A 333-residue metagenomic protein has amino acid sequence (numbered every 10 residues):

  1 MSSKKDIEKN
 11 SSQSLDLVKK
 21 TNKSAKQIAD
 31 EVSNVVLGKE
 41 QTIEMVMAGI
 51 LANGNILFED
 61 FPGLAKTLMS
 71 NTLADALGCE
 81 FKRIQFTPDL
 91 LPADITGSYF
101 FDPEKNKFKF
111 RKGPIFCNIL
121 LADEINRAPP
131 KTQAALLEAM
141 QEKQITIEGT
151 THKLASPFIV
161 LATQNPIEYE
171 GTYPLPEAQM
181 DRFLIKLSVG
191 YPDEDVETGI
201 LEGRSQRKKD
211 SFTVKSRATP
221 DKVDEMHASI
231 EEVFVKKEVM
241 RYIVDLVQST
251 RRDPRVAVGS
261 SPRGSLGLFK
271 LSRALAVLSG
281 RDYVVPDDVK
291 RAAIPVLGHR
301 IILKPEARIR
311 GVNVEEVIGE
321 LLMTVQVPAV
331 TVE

Functional and structural regions predicted by a protein language model:
M1-L15, K19, R252-E333: C-terminal engagement/docking regions of AAA+ P-loop ATPases
V18-L64, V244, Q248: Pre-Walker A (pre-P-loop) alpha-helix and adjacent loop at the N terminus of AAA/AAA+ ATPase modules, a conserved
E44-A48, F101-L121: Conserved alpha-helical scaffold flanking the Walker A/P-loop in AAA+ ATPase domains
I50-T87: Walker A/P-loop
G54-I56, E80, F116-L120, A134 (+3 more regions): Loop/turn-to-beta-strand initiation segments
D60, D123-E124, A135: Walker B catalytic acidic pair
F61, I95, T163: P-loop (Walker A) phosphate-binding loop of NTP-binding proteins
D102-K107, A128, M140-V233, R273-L278: Canonical AAA+ ATPase core
